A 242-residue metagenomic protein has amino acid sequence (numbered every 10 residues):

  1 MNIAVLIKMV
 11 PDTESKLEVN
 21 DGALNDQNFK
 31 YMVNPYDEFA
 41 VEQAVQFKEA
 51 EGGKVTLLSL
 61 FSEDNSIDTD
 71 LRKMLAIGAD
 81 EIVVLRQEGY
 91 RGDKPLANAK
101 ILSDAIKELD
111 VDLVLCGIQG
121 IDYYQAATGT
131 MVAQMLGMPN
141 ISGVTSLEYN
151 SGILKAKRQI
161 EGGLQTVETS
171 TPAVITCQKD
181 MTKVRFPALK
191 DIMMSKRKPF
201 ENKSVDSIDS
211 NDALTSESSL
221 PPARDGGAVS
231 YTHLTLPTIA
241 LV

Functional and structural regions predicted by a protein language model:
M1-L60: N-terminal beta-strand-loop-alpha-helix module at the start of alpha/beta ligand-binding or catalytic domains
T69-K94: A glycine-rich helix N-cap at a beta->alpha junction
Y123-L136: Short Gly/Thr/Asp-enriched flexible loops that form oxyanion-binding sites at enzyme active sites
Q134-G152: Short, acidic/small-residue loops that bind anionic groups at enzyme active sites
L147, G152-P172: Anionic-ligand binding region
E168-K196: A charged, well-structured terminal subsegment
R197-Y231: Accessory alpha-helical/coil subdomains and C-terminal extensions that flank or cap enzyme catalytic cores
T232-T238: Conserved small/polar residues in nucleotide/adenosyl-binding loops
